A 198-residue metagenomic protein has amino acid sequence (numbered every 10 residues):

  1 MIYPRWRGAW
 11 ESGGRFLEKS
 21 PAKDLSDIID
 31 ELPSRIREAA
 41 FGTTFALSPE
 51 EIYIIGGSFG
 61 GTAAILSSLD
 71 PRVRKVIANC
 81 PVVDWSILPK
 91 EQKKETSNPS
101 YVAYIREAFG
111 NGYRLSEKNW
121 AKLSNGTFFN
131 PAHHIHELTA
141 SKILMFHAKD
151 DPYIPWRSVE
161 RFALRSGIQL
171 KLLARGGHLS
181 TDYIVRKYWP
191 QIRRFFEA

Functional and structural regions predicted by a protein language model:
M1-G13: Conserved alpha/beta-hydrolase
F16-A46: Alpha/beta-hydrolase active-site loop
F41-S58: Alpha/beta-hydrolase fold nucleophile elbow
L66, D70-E117: Hydrolase active-site cap/lid region
S116-I135: Active-site nucleophile elbow and catalytic-triad environment of alpha/beta-hydrolase enzymes
L138, L144-H147, D151: Short beta-strand/loop motif that positions the catalytic acidic residue of the alpha/beta-hydrolase fold
P152-S158: Conserved alpha/beta-hydrolase "acid-adjacent" motif
G176-W189: Catalytic histidine-centered segment of alpha/beta-hydrolase-like enzymes
